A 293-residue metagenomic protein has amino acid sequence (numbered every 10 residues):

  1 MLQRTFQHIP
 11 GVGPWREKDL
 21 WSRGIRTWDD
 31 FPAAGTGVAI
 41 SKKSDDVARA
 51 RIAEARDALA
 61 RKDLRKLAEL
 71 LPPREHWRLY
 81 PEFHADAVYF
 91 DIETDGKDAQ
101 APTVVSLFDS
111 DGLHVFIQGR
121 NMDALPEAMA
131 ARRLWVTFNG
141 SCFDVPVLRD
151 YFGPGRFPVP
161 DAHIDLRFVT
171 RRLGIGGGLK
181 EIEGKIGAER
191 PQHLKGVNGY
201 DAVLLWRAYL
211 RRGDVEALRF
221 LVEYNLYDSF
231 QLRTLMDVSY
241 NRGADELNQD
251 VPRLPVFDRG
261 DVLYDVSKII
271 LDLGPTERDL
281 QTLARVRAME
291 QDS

Functional and structural regions predicted by a protein language model:
M1-T103, L107-S293: DEDD superfamily 3′-5′ metal-dependent exonuclease/proofreading module
